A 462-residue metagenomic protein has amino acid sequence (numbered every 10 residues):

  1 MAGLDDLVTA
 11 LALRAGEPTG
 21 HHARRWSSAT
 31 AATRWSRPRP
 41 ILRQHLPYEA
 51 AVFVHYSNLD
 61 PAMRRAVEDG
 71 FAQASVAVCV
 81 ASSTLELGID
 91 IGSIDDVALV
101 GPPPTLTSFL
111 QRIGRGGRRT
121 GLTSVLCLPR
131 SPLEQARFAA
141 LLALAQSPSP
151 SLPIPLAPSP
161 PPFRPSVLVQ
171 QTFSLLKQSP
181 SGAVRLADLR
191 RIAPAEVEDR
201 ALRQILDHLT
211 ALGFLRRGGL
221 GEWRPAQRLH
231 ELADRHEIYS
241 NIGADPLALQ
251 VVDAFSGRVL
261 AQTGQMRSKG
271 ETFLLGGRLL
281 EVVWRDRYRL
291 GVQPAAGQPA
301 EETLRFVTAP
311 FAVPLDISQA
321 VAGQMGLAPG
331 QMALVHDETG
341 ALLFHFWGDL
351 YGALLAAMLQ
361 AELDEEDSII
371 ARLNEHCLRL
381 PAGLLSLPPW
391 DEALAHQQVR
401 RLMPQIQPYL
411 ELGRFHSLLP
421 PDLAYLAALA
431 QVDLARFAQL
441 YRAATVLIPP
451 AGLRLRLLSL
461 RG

Functional and structural regions predicted by a protein language model:
M1-S179, A187-R224: Helicase motor core with emphasis on the C-terminal RecA-like subdomain
T19, I242-D245, L274: A short catalytic or substrate-binding loop motif that flags glycine-/basic-rich loops and adjacent residues that bind
D69, S75, N241-R267: Short, compositionally biased strand/turn segments that nucleate or flank brief secondary-structure elements
E134-H208, A254-L279, W284-G462: C-terminal effector modules of nucleic-acid-centric enzymes and ribosome-associated factors
G221-Q227, L290-G291: Minor-groove-contacting beta-hairpin "wing" of winged helix-turn-helix DNA-binding domains
A226-R228, G348-D349: Glycine-centered helix-coil hinge/cap
R228-S256, E301-P310: Short, amphipathic alpha-helical interaction segments positioned at domain boundaries
